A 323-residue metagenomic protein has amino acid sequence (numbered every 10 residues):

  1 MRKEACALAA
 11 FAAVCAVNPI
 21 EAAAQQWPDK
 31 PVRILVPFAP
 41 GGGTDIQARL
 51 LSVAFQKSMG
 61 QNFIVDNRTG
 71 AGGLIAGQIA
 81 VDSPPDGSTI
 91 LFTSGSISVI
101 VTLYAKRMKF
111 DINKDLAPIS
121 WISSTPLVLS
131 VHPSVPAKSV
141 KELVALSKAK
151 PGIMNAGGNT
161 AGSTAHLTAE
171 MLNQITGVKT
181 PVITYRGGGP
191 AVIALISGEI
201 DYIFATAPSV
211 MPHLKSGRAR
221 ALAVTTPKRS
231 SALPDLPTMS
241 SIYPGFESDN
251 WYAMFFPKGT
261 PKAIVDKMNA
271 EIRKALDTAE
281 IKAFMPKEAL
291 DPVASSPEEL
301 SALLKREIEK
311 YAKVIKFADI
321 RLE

Functional and structural regions predicted by a protein language model:
M1-E4: Positively charged n-region of N-terminal signal peptides that target proteins for export
A7-A12: Sec-dependent N-terminal signal peptides
V14-A22: C-terminal segment of classical bacterial N-terminal signal peptides
A23-K114, I153-N155, A161, G177-T206 (+3 more regions): N-terminal (or domain-start) structured segment
D29-P31, I175, K215, K262-E323: An extracytoplasmic/periplasmic, membrane-proximal ligand-sensing/linker region
D82-S88, T102-P190, M239, P244 (+1 more regions): Hinge/capping helix and adjacent helix->loop/strand transition within the periplasmic-binding protein
S94-G95, P133, A207-P208, T226-P227 (+1 more regions): Short secondary-structure boundary segments
D111-W121, K179-T184, D201-Y202, M211-E247 (+1 more regions): Short beta-strand->loop
